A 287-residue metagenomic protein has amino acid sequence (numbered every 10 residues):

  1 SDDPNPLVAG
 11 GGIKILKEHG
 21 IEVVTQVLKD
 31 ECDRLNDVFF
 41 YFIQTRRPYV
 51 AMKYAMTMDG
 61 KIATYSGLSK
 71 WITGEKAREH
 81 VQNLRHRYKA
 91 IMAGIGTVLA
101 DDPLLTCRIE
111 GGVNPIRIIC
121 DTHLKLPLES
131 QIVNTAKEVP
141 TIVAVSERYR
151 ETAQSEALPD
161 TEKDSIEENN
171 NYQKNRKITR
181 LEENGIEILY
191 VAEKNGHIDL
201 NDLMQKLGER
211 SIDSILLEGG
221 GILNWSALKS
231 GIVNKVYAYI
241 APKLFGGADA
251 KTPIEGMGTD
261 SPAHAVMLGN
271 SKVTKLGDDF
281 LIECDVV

Functional and structural regions predicted by a protein language model:
S1-C32, I116, E168, L228: Zn2+-dependent cytidine deaminase-like catalytic core
P4-L7, D30, L99, K125-P127 (+3 more regions): Short gly/pro/ser/thr-enriched loop/turn and capping motifs at secondary-structure boundaries
E22, I91, R117, K235-V236: Short, well-ordered beta-strand core segments
E22-Q26, E187-L189, T274: General small-molecule cofactor/ligand-binding pocket signal
Y41-T45, A51-M58, I62-D213, I222-W225: Active-site ligand-binding patch in enzyme domains
R148, G256-V287: Conserved histidine-centered catalytic loops in small-molecule metabolism enzymes
K229-L268: Flexible, gly/pro- and Lys/Arg-enriched active-site loops
